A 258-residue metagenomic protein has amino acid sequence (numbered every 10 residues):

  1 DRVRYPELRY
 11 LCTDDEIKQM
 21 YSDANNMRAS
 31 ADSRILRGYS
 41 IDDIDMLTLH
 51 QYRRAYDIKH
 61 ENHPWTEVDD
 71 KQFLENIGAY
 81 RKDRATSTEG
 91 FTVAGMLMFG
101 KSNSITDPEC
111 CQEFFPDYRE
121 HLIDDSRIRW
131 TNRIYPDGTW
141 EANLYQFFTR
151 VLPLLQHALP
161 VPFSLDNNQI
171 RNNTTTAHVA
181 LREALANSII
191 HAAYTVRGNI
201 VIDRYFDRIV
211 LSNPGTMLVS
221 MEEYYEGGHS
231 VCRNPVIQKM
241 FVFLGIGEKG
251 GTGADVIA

Functional and structural regions predicted by a protein language model:
D1-A258: Conserved N-terminal catalytic/coupling substructures associated with nucleotide/phosphate chemistry
